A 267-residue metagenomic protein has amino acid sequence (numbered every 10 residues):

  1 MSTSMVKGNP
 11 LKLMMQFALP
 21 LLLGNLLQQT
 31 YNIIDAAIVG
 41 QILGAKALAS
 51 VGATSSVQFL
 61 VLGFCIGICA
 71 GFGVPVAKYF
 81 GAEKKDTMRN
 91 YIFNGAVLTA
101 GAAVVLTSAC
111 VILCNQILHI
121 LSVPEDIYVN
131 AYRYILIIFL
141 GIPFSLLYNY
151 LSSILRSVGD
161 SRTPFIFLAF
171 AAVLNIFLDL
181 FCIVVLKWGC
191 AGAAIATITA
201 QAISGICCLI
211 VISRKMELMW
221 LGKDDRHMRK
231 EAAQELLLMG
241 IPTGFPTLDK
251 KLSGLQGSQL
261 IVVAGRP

Functional and structural regions predicted by a protein language model:
M1-A18, V76-G141, V185-L238: Short alpha-helical transmembrane segments in multi-pass integral membrane proteins
L19, D35, F72, L113-C114 (+3 more regions): Hydrophobic/aromatic residues in alpha-helical transmembrane segments
L21-V74, I138-S145, Q234-P242: Transmembrane helix-bundle signature of multi-pass secondary active exporters and lipid flippases
L23, D35-V39, V51, V76-G81 (+11 more regions): Hydrophobic/aromatic residues within transmembrane alpha-helices of membrane transport systems, especially the TMDs
L48-S108, S145-P164: Small-residue-rich hydrophobic transmembrane alpha-helices
L60-G63, N175-L180, G205-L209: Hydrophobic transmembrane alpha-helices of multi-pass small-molecule transporters
T99, I154-F177, I195-I198: Alpha-helical transmembrane segments of multi-pass membrane transporters/permeases
I241-P267: The Walker A/P-loop phosphate-binding site
